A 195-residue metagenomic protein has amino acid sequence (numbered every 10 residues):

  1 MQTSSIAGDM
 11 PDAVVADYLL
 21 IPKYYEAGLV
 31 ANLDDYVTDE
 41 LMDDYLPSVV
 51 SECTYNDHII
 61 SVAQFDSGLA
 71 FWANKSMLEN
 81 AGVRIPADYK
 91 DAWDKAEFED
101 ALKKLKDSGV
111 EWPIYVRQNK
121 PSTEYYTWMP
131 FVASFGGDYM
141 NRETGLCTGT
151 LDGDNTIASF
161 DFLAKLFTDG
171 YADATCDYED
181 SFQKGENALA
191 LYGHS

Functional and structural regions predicted by a protein language model:
M1, L19, D91-E97, D173-K184: Short helix-initiation/N-cap motifs at beta->coil->alpha
M1-L19: Early extracytoplasmic/lumenal segment of secretory-pathway proteins
D12-V15, A188-Y192: Paired acidic/hydrophobic, glycine-rich loop segments that form the ligand-binding mouth/hinge of periplasmic-binding
D17-A70, E99, E124-T127: Hinge/lid segment of periplasmic solute-binding proteins
I60-S61, K106-Q118: Bilobed periplasmic-binding protein-like "clamshell/Venus-flytrap" ligand-binding domains
L69-A73, V132: Short glycine- and hydrophobic/aromatic-rich loop-to-beta-strand nucleating segment in the catalytic cores
S76-K90: Aromatic-glycine-rich donor-binding/catalytic loop that engages nucleotide-sugar donors across glycosyltransferases
E99-K104, E143-C176: Glycine-centered hinge/linker elements that transmit conformational signals in sensory and ligand-binding systems
